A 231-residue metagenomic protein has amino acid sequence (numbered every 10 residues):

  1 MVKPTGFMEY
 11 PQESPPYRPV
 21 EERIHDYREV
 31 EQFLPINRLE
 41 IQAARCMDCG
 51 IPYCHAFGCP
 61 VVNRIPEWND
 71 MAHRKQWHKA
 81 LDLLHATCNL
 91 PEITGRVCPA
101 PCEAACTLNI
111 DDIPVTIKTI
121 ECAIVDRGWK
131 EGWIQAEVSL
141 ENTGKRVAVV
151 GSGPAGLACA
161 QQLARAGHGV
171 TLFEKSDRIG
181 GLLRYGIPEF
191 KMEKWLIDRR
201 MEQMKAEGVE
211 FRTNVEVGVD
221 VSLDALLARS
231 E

Functional and structural regions predicted by a protein language model:
M1-R146: Ferredoxin-type iron-sulfur electron-transfer modules and their immediate structural context
T5-Q32, V62-R74, L81-L84, I110 (+3 more regions): Beta1-alpha1 glycine-rich phosphate/pyrophosphate-binding loop at the start of Rossmann-like nucleotide-binding domains
L39, V150, S230-E231: Short hydrophobic core segments
A43, G208, S230-E231: Short, well-ordered alpha-helix to beta-strand connector turns
C88, A100, I179-G180, V219-V221: Short secondary-structure capping/turn micro-motifs that flank functional sites
A123-E141, R199-V219: Glycine-rich dinucleotide-binding loop and its adjacent helix/turn
V221, A225-E231: Core beta-strand elements of the Rossmann-like FAD/NAD(P) dinucleotide-binding domain in flavoenzyme oxidoreductases
